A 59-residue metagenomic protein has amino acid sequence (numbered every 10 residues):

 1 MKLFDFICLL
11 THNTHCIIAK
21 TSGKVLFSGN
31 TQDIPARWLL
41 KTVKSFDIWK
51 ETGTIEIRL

Functional and structural regions predicted by a protein language model:
M1-G23, E51: N-terminal acidic leader/helix
T21-L59: Detector for the mature cores of small, proteolytically processed and post-translationally modified peptide effectors
